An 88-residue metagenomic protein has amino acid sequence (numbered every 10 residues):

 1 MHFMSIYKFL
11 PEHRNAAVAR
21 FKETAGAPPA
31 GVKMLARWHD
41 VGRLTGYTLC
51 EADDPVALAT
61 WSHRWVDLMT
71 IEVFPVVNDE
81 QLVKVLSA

Functional and structural regions predicted by a protein language model:
M1-A88: Conserved, structured core segments of small domains
